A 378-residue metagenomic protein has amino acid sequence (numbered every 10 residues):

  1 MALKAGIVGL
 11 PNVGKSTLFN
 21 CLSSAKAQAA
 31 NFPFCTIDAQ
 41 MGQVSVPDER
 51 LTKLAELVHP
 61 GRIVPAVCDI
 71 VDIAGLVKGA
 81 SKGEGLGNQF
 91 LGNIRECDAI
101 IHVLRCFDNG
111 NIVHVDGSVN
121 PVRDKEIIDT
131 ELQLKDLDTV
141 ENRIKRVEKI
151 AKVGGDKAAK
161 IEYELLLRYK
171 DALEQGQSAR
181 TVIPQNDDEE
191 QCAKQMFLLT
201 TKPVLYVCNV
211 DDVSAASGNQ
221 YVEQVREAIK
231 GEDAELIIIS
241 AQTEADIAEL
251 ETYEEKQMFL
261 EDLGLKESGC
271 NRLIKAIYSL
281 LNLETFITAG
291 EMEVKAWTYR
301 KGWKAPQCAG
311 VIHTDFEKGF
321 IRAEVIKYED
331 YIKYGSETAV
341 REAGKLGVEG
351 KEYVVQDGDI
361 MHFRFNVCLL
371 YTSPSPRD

Functional and structural regions predicted by a protein language model:
A2-V77, N88: Conserved G1/Walker A P-loop phosphate-binding module
K4-V8, V13, F19, K149-V354 (+1 more regions): C-terminal-of-GTPase-core extension/linker across diverse P-loop GTPases
A25, R50-L51, G75-V77, R105-N111 (+5 more regions): Conserved nucleotide-binding/hydrolysis micro-motifs of P-loop NTPases
L51-D69, I73-A99, N109-V119, D187-K194: Switch II of P-loop NTPase G domains
R95, A99-H102, F107-K135, T139-N142 (+2 more regions): Switch/coupling subdomain of P-loop NTPase systems
R105, F365-N366: Short, surface-exposed secondary-structure boundary micro-motifs
D357-D359: Structural motif
Y371-D378: Conserved small/polar residues in nucleotide/adenosyl-binding loops
